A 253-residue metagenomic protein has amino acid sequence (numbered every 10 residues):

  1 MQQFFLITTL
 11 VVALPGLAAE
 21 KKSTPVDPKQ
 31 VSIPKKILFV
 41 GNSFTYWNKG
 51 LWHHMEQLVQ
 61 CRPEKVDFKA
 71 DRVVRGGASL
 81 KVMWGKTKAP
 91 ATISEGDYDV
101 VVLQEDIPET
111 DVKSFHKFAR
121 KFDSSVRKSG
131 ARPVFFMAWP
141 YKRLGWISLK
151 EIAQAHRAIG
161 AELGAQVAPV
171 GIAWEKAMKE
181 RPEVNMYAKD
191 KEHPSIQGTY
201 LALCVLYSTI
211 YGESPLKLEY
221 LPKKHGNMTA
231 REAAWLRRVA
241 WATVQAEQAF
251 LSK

Functional and structural regions predicted by a protein language model:
M1-I7: Sec-dependent signal peptide recognition, specifically the positively charged N-region followed immediately by
T9-A18: Hydrophobic h-region of N-terminal signal peptides that target proteins for export in Gram-negative bacteria
V12, V59, I210-S214: A generic secondary-structure signal for well-formed alpha-helical elements
A18-K29: Cleaved targeting-peptide boundary
V31-K35: A short, charged/proline- and glycine-enriched loop that marks the coil->beta-strand transition at the N-terminal
K36-V40, T45-A119: Conserved SGNH/GDSL esterase-like catalytic core that processes O-acyl groups on lipids and polysaccharides
P90-Y200, C204, S208-T209, E213-K217: Alpha-helical cap/lid subdomain in secreted, periplasmic, or secretory-pathway luminal O-acyl-processing enzymes
H193, C204-K253: Conserved catalytic region of serine esterases and O-acyltransferases that act on ester linkages in lipids
